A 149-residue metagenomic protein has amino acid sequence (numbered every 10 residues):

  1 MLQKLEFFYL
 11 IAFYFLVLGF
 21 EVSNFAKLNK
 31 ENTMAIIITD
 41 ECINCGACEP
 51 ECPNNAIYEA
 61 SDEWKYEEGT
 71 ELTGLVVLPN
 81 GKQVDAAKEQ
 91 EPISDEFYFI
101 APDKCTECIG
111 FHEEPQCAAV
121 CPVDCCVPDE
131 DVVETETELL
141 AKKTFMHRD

Functional and structural regions predicted by a protein language model:
L10, F15, K27-M34, Y58-D149: Flanking helices and flexible, charged tails adjoining ferredoxin-like Fe-S electron-transfer domains in multi-subunit
I37-I38: Local sequence-structure signature of Cys/Sec-based thiol-disulfide redox active-site neighborhoods
I43-P53, T106, A118-P122: Cys/His/Pro-rich metal-binding microdomains
